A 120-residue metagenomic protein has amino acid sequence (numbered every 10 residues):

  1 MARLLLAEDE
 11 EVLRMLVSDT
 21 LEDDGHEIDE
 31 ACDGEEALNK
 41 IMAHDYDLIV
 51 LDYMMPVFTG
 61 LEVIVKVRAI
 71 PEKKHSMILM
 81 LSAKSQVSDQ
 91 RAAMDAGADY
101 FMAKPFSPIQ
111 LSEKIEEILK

Functional and structural regions predicted by a protein language model:
E8: Conserved acidic carboxylate
M15-D23: Charged docking surfaces used in two-component/phosphorelay signaling
E30-L48: Acidic, metal-coordinating helix/loop segments flanking the phosphotransfer/catalytic sites of two-component signaling
M55: Receiver (REC) domain active-site loop signature in two-component systems and cognate sites in sensor histidine kinases
F106-I115: C-terminal output helix
